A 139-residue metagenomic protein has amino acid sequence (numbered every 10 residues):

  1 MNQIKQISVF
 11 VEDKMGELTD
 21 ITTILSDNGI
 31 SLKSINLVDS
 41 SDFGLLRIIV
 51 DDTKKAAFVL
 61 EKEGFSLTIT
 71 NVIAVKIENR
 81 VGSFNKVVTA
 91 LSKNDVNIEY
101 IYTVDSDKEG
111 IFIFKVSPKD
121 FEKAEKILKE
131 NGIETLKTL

Functional and structural regions predicted by a protein language model:
M1-L139: A conserved regulatory-domain signal marking ACT and ACT-like small-molecule sensing domains and adjacent regulatory
